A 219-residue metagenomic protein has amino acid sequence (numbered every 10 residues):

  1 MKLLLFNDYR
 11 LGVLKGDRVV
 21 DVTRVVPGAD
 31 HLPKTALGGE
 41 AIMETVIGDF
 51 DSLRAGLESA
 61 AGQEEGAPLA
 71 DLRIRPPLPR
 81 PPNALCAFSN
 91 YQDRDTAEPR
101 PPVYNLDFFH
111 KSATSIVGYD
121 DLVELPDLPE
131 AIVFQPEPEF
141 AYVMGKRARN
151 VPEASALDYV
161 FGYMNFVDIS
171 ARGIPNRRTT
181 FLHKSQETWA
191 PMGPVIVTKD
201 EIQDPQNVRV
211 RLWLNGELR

Functional and structural regions predicted by a protein language model:
M1-L106, D200-Q203: N-terminal non-catalytic cap/leader segment that marks the start of a structured domain
R75, P81-R219: Glycine-enriched loop-and-adjacent helix/strand subsegments that border the catalytic/binding cleft of enzyme cores
